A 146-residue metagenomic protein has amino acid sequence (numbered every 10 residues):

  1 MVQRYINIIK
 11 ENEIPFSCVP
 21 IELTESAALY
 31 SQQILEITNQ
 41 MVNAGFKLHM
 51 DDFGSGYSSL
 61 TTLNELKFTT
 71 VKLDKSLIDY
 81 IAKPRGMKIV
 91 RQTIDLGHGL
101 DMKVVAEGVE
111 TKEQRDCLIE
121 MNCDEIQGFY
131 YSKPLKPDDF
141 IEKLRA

Functional and structural regions predicted by a protein language model:
Q3, N7-P20, A44: Helix C-cap/alpha-to-beta connector motif
Q3-N7, L35-E36, R85-Q92: Charged helix-capping and loop-helix junction motifs
I9, M41, T93-G97: Hydrophobic positions in alpha-helices of CheY-like receiver
C18-S31, F46-A146: EAL-family c-di-GMP phosphodiesterase catalytic domain
I37, V42-A44: Extended low-complexity acidic/polar segments
